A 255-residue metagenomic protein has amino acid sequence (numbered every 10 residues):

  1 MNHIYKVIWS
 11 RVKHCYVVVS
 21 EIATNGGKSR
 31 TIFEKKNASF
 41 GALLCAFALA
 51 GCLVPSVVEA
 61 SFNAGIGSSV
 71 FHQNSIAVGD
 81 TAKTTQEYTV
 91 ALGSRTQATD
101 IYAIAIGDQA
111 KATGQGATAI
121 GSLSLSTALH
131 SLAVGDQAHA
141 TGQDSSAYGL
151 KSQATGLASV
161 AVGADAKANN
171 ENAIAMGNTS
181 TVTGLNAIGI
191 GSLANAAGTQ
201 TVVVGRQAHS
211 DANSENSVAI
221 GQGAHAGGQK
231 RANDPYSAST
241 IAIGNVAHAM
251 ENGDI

Functional and structural regions predicted by a protein language model:
I4, S10, S20-T24, K28-A42 (+1 more regions): Glycine- and small/polar-enriched repetitive beta-structure motifs of secreted/surface proteins
